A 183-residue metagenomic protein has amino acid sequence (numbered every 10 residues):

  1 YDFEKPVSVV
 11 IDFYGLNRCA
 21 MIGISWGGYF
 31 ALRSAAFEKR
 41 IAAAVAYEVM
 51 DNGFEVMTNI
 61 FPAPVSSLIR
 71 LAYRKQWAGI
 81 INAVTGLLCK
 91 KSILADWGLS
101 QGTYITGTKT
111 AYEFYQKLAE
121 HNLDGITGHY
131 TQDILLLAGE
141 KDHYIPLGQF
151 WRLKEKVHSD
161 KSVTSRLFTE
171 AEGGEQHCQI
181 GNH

Functional and structural regions predicted by a protein language model:
Y1-G15, C19, F30-R33: Alpha/beta-hydrolase active-site loop
I24-F30: Active-site loop->helix "elbow" adjoining a glycine-rich segment at hydrolase catalytic centers
A36-Y115, A138: Hydrolase active-site cap/lid region
Q116-T131: The feature captures the conserved acid-bearing segment of alpha/beta-hydrolase catalytic domains
Y130-T131, L136-A138, D142: Short beta-strand/loop motif that positions the catalytic acidic residue of the alpha/beta-hydrolase fold
Q132, P146-K156: Short alpha-helix in the alpha/beta-hydrolase fold that links the catalytic acid
K154-Q176: Catalytic histidine neighborhood in serine/cysteine hydrolases with alpha/beta-hydrolase-type architecture
Q176-H183: Post-His helix in hydrolase/transferase enzymes
